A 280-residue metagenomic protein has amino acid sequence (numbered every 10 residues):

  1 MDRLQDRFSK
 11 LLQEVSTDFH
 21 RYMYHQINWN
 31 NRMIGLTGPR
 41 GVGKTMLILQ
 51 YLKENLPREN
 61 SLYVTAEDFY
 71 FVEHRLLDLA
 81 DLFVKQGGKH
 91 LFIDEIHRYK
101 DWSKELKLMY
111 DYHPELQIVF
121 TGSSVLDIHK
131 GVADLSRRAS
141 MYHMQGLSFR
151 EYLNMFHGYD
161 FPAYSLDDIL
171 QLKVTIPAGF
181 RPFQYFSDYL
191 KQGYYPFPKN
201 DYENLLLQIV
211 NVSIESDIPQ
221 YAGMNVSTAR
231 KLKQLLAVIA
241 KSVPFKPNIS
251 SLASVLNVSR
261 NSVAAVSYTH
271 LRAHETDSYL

Functional and structural regions predicted by a protein language model:
M1-M23: N-terminal pre-Walker A segment at the start of P-loop NTPase domains
L36: Hydrophobic anchor at the beta1->P-loop junction of P-loop NTPases
K44: Conserved lysine of the Walker
L47: Hydrophobic positions on the alpha1 helix immediately C-terminal to the Walker A/P-loop
L62-Q86: Short glycine-rich substrate-engagement loop in P-loop NTPases that contacts/grips substrate
D78-Y112: Conserved nucleotide-sensing/catalytic segment adjacent to the nucleotide-binding pocket in NTP-handling enzymes
D127-S140: Short regulatory helix/loop adjacent to the ATP-binding pocket of P-loop NTPases
E203-N204, V210-S278: Accessory nucleic acid-recognition modules appended to NTPase machines
